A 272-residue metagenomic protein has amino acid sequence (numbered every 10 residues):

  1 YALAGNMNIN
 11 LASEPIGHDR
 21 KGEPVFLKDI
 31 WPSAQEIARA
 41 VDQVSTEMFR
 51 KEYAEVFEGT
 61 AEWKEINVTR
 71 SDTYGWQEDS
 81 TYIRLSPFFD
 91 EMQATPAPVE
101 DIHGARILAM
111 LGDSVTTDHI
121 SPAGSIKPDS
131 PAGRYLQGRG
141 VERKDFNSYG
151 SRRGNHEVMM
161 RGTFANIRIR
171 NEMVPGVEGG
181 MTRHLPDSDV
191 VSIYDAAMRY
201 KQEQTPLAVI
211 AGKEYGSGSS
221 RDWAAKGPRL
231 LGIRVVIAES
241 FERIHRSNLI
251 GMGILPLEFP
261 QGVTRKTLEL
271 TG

Functional and structural regions predicted by a protein language model:
Y1-G272: Fe-S-dependent hydro-lyases/dehydratases of central metabolism
